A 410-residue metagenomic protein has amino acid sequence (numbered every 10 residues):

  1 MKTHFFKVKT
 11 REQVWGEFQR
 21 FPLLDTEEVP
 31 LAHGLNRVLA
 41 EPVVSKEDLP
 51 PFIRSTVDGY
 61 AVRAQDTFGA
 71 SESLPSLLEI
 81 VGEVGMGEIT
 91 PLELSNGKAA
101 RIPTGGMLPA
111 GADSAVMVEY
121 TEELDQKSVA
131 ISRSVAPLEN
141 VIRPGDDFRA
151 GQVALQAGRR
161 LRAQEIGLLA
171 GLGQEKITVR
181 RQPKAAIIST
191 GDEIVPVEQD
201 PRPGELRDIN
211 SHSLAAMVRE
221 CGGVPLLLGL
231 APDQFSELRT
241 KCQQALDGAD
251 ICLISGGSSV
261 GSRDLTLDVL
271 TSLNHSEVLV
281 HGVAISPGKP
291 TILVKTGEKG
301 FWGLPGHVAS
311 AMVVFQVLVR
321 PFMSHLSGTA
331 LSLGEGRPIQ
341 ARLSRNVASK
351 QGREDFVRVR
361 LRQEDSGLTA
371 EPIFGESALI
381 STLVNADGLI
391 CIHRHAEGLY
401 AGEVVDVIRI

Functional and structural regions predicted by a protein language model:
M1-E72, T329-F356: Short, low-complexity N-terminal leaders and the immediately following helix N-cap/first helix
K2-H4, Y60-G229, T369, F374: Short, glycine/charged-enriched hinge/interface segments at domain edges or termini
K2-R11, E175-L304, V308-V314: Helix-rich terminal scaffold detector
K9-Q13, T26-H33, V57, P75 (+22 more regions): Conserved active-site and cofactor/substrate-binding residues in soluble primary-metabolism enzymes
W15, E27-A32, E41, G87 (+2 more regions): Flexible glycine/proline-rich
G34-D48, I89-R101, L293-V294, E298: Short, hydrophobic/aliphatic alpha-helical segments
I53-S55, A70-S73, P91-S95, L108-A110 (+15 more regions): Solvent-exposed alpha-helices and their adjacent loops that cap or buttress functional pockets in soluble metabolic
